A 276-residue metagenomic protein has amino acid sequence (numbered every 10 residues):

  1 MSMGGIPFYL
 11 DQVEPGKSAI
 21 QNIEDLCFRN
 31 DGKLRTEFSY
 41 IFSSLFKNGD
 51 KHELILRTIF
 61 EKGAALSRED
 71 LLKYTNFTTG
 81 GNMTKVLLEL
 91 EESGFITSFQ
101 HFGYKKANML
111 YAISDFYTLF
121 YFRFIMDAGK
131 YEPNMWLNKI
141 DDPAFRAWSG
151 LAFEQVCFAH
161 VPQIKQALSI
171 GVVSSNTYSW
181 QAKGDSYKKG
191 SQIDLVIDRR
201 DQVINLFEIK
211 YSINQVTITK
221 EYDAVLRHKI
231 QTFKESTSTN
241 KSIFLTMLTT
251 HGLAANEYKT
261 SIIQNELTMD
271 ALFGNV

Functional and structural regions predicted by a protein language model:
M1-I41: Amphipathic alpha-helical "lid/sensor" segments that cap RecA-like P-loop NTPase cores
S39-N48, D70: Short amphipathic alpha-helical boundary/capping segments
K47-A65: Short amphipathic alpha-helical interface segments
K62-Y74: Short acidic, hydrophobic short linear motifs in intrinsically disordered regions
N76-S93: Short amphipathic alpha-helical interaction segments
E91-F102: A short, conserved structural fragment
F102, M109-V276: A cross-kingdom feature that marks ATP-driven nucleic-acid transaction machinery
